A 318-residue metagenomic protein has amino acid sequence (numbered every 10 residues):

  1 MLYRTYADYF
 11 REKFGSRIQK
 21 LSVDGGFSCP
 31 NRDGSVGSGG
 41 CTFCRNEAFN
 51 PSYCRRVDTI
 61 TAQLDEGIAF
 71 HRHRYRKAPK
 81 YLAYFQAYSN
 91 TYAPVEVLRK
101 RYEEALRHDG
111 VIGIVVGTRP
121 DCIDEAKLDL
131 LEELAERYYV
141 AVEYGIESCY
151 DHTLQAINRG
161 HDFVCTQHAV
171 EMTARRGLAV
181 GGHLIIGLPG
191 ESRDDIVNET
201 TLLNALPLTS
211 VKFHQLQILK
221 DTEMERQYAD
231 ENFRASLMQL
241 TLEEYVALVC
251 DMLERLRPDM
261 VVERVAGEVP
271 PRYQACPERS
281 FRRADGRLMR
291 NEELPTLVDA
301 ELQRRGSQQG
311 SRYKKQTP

Functional and structural regions predicted by a protein language model:
M1-D8, R17-Q19, S210, I218-P318: Auxiliary Fe-S-binding modules of radical SAM enzymes
M1-I60, D65-Y81: N-terminal [4Fe-4S]-dependent radical SAM core
Q19-V23, Y81-Y84, I114-V116, V140-Y144 (+3 more regions): Hydrophobic faces of well-ordered beta-strands that scaffold small-molecule active sites in alpha/beta enzyme cores
C41, L106-V111, N198-K212, E292-Q308: Structural recognition of alpha->loop->beta junctions
E47-G67, H71-V95, G110-I123, Y139-T166 (+1 more regions): Core AdoMet radical
R72-Y75, Y102-D109, D129-Y139, E171-R175: Acidic (Asp/Glu)-rich catalytic clusters
V95-E103, D124-E133, I196: Distinct, well-ordered alpha-helical segments
V164-M224, E243-E268: Conserved C-terminal portion of the radical SAM core fold that forms the substrate/S-adenosylmethionine-binding
